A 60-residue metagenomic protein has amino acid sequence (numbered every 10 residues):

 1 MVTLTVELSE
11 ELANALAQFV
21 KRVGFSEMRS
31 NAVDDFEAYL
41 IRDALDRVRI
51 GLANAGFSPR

Functional and structural regions predicted by a protein language model:
M1-E7, E11-R60: Positively charged, low-complexity terminal tracts and the immediately adjacent first secondary-structure elements
